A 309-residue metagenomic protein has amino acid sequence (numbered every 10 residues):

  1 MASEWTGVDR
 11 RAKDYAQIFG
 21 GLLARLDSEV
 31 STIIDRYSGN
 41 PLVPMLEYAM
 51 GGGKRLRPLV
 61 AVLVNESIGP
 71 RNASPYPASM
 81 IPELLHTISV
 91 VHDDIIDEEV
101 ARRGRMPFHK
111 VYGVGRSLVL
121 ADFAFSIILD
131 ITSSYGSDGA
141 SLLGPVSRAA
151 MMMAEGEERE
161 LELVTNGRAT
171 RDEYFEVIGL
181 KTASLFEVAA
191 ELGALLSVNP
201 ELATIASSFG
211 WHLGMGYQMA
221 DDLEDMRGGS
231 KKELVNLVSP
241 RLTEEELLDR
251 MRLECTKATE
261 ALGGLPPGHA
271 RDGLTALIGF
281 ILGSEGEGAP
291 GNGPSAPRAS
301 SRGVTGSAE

Functional and structural regions predicted by a protein language model:
M1, T170-R171, G268: Intrinsic-disorder/low-complexity, polar/charged segments
M1-I33: N-terminal amphipathic/basic leader segments beginning at the initiator methionine
A2, M50, V90, S301-T305: Intrinsically disordered, low-complexity regions
S3, K13, T204, P297-S300 (+1 more regions): Intrinsic disorder/low-complexity segments
T32-A258, L274, I278-L282: Mg2+-dependent prenyl diphosphate-binding active-site environment of isoprenoid biosynthetic enzymes
H269-E309: Short, amphipathic C-terminal "tail helix"
